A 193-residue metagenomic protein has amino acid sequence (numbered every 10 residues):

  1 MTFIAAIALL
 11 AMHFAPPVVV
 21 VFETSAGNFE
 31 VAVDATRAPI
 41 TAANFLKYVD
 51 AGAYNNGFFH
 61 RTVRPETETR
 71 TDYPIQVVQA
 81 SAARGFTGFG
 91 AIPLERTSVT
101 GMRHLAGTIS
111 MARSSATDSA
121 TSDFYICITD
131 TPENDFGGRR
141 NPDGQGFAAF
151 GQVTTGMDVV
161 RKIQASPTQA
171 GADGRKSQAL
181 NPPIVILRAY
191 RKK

Functional and structural regions predicted by a protein language model:
F3, A8-K193: Cyclophilin-like peptidyl-prolyl cis-trans isomerases
